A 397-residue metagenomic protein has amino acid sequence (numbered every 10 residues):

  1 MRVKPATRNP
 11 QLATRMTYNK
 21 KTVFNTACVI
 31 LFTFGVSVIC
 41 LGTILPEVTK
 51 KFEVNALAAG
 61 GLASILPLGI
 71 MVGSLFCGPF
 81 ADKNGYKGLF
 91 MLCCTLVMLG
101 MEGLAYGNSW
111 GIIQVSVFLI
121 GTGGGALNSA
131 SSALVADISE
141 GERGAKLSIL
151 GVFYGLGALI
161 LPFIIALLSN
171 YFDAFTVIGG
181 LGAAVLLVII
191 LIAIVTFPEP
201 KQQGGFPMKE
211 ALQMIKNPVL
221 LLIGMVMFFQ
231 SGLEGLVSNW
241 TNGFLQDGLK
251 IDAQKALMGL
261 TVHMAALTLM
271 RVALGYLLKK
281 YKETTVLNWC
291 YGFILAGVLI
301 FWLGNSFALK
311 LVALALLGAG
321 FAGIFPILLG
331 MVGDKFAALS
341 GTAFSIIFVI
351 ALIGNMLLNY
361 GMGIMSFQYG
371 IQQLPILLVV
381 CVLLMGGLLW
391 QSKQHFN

Functional and structural regions predicted by a protein language model:
V23-V54, V237-N242: Extracytoplasmic
L41-G42, P218-T268: Extracytoplasmic gate region of multi-pass secondary transporters
E53, G85, Y106-G111, E140 (+4 more regions): Helix-breaking motifs and short loop linkers at transmembrane-helix boundaries and internal kinks in secondary membrane
V72-N108: Conserved MFS/SLC helix-loop-helix module at the cytosolic interface between two early adjacent transmembrane helices
G73-G85, M270-K282, S366: Helix-to-loop junctions at the C-terminal end of transmembrane segments in multipass secondary transporters
S116-V152: Cytoplasmic helix-loop-helix junction between adjacent transmembrane helices in 12-TM secondary transporters
E142, I149-T196: Helix-loop-helix hairpin linking two adjacent transmembrane segments in secondary transporters
T284-L328: C-terminal transmembrane helical hairpin of 12-TM major facilitator-type secondary transporters
